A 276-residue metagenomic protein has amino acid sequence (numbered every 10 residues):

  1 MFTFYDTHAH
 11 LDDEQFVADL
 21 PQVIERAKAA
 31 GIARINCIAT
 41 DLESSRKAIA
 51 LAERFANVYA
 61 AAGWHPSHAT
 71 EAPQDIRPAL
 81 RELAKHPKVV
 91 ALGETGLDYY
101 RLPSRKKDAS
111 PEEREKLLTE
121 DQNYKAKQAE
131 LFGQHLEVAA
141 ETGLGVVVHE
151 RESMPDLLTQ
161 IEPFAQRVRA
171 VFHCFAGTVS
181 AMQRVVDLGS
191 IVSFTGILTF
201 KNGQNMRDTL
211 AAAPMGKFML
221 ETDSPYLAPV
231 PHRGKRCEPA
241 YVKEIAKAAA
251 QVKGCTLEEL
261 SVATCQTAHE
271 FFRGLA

Functional and structural regions predicted by a protein language model:
M1-A276: Mid-domain alpha/beta scaffold segments of enzyme catalytic cores
